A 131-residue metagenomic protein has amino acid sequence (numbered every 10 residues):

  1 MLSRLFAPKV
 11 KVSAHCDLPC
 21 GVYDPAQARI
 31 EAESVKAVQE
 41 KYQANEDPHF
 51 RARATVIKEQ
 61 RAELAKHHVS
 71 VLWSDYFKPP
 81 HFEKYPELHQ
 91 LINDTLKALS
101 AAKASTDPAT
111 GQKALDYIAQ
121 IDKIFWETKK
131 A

Functional and structural regions predicted by a protein language model:
M1-R51, H81, P86-A131: N-terminal intrinsically disordered, cationic/polar leader segments that include organellar targeting peptides
Q39, K66-W73, L96: Extended amphipathic alpha-helical scaffold segments
H49, V56, W73: Short, Lys/Arg-enriched phosphate-binding patches
R53-K66: Alpha-helical segments in soluble extracytoplasmic regions
H68-Y85: Short, solvent-exposed, charged loop/turn and helix-capping segments that join or cap alpha-helices on peripheral
